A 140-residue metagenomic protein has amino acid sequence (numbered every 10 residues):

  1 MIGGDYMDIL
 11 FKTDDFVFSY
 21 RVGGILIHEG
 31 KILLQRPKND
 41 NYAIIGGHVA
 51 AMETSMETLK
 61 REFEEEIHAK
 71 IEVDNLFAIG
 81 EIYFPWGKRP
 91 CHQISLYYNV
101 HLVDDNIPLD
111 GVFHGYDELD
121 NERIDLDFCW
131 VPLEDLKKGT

Functional and structural regions predicted by a protein language model:
I2-G23: Acidic, metal-coordinating catalytic segment for phosphate/diphosphate chemistry, firing primarily on the Nudix
R21-G23, K70-V73: Conserved beta-strand residues within beta-sheet cores
H28: A cytosolic small-molecule/anion-sensing beta-strand core signal
P37-D40: C-terminal lobe/hinge of AMP-binding adenylation domains
A43-G46: A short gly/proline-enriched turn/hairpin at secondary-structure junctions
V49-E72, Y83-G139: Unchanged
